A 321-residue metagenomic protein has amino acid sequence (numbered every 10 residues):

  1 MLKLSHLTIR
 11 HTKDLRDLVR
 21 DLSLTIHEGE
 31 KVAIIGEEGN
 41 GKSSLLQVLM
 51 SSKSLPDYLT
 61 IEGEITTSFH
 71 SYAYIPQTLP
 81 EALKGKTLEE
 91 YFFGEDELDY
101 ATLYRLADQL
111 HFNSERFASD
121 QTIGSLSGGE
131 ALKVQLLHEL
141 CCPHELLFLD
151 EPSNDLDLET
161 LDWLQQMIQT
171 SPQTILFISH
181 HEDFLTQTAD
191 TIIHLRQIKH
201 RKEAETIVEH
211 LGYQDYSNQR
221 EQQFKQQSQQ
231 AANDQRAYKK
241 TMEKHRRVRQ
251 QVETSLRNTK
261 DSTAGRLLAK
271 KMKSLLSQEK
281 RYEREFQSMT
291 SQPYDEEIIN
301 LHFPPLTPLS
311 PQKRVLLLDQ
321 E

Functional and structural regions predicted by a protein language model:
M1-H11, L98-T102, F112-Q121, Q219-E321: Coupling and communication elements adjacent to P-loop NTPase active sites across diverse families
L4-L7, D14-E30, G63, R314-E321: Conserved beta-strand
K31-E37, S43-R105, R196-R201: ABC ATPase nucleotide-binding domain signature region
T122-L126: Conserved ABC ATPase signature
L136: Hydrophobic anchor residue at the start of the ABC signature
L147-E151: Catalytic Walker B motif of ABC-type/P-loop ATPase nucleotide-binding domains
S179-H180: H-loop/switch region of ABC-family ATPase nucleotide-binding domains
